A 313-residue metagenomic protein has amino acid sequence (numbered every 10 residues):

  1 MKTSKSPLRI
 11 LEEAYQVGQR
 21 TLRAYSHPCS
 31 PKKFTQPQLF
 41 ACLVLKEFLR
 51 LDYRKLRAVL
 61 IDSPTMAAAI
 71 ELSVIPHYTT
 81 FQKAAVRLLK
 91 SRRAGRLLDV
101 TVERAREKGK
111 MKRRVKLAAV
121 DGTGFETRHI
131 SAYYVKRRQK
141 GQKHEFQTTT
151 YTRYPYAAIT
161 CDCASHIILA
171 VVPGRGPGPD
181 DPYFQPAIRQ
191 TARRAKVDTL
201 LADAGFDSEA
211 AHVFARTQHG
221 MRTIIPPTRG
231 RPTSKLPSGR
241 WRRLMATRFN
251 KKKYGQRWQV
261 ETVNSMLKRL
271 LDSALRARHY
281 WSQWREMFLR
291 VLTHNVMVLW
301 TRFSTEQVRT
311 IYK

Functional and structural regions predicted by a protein language model:
M1-L49: Basic, short loop/linker segments at the boundary and entry of helix-turn-helix/winged-helix-like folds
Y25-P31, M66-I70, H144-F146: A short glycine/serine-rich beta->alpha loop
P31, P37, F48, K90-T217: Polybasic low-complexity intrinsically disordered regions
R54-I70: DNA-recognition alpha helix
A69-L89: Major-groove recognition helix of helix-turn-helix-like DNA-binding domains
A204-L270: Helix-centered, glycine/charged polyanion-binding patches within enzymatic domains that contact phosphate-containing
N250-K313: Basic, amphipathic alpha-helical segments enriched in Lys/Arg and hydrophobic/aromatic residues
